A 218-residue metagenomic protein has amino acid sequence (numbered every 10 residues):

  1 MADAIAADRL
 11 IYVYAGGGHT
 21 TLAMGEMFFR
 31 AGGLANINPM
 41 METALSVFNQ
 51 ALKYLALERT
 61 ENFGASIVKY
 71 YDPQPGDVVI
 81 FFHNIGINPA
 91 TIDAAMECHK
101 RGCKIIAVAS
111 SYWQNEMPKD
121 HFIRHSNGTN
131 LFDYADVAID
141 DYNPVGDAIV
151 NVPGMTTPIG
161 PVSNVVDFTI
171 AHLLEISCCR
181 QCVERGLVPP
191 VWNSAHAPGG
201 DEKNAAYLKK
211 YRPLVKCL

Functional and structural regions predicted by a protein language model:
M1: Catalytic, metal-anchored helix/loop core of enzyme active sites in primary metabolism
A6-E175: Glycine-rich phosphate-binding loops that contact phosphosugars or nucleotide phosphates
A7-I11, A31-A35, C179-L218: Active-site phosphate/pyrophosphate-binding segments
